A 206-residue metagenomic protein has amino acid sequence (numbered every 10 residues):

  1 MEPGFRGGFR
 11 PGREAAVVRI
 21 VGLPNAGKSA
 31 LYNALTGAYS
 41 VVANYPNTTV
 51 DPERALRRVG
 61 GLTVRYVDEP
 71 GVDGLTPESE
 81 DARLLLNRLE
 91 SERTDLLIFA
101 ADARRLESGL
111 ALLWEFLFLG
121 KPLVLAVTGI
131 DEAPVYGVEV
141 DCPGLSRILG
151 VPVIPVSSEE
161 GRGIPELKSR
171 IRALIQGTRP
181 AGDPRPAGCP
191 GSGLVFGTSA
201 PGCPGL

Functional and structural regions predicted by a protein language model:
M1-P11, A111-L117, D131-E132, G150 (+2 more regions): Conserved P-loop NTPase architecture
M1-P77, E92: Conserved G1/Walker A P-loop phosphate-binding module
P46, V50, P77, D81-L84 (+3 more regions): Helical mechanochemical/support elements of P-loop NTPase systems and associated helical scaffolds
N47, G71-D73, A103-L106, I130-A133 (+1 more regions): Conserved nucleotide-binding/hydrolysis micro-motifs of P-loop NTPases
R58-G60, L84-V153: Conserved C-terminal guanine-recognition region of P-loop GTPase G domains, centered on the G4
R65-D68, I98, P155: Short, conserved beta-strand segments within well-ordered enzyme catalytic domains that often line or immediately flank
A133-D183: Canonical P-loop GTPase G-domain recognition
T178-A181, P186, P190-L194, T198-S199 (+1 more regions): Intrinsically disordered, low-complexity proline-rich tandem-repeat tracts
